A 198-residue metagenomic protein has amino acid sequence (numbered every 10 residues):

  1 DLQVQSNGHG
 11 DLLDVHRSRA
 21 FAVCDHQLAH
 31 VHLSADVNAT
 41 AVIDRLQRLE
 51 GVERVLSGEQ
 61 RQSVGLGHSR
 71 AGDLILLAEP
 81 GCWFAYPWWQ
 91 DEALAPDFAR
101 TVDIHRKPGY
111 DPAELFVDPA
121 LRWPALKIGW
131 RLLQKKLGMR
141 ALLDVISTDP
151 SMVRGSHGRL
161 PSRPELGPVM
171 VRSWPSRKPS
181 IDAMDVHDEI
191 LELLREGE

Functional and structural regions predicted by a protein language model:
D1-P150: Secreted, luminal/periplasmic, and some membrane-associated catalytic domains that remodel anionic oxygen-ester
C24-L28, G167-R172: Glycine-rich, often proline-containing surface loops adjacent to acidic residues and nearby aromatics that form
V31, I75-L76, V169-V171, V186-L194: Beta-strand elements within well-structured catalytic alpha/beta cores of enzymes that handle phosphate/sulfate esters
V37-N38, D182, V186: Short amphipathic alpha-helical segments
L46-E50, L193-L194, E198: Hydrophobic, Leu/Ile/Phe/Ala-enriched alpha-helical segments that form helix-helix packing faces
R54-G58, M170, D182: Short, solvent-exposed coil/turn linker segments
L121, K127-I128, L132-K135, G155 (+3 more regions): C-terminal active-site "lid" helix and adjoining low-complexity regulatory extension at the edge of ATP-using catalytic
R140-V171, R177, A183-M184, L191: Long, Lys/Arg- and hydrophobic-enriched amphipathic alpha-helices
